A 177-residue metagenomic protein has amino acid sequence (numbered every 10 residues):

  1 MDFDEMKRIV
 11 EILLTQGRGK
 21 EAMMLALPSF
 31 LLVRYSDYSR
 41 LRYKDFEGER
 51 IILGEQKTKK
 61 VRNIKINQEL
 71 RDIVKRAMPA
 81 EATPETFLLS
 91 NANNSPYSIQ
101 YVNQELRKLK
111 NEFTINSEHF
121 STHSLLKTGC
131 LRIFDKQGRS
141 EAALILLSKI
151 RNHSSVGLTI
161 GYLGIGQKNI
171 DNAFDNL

Functional and structural regions predicted by a protein language model:
D2-L31: Basic, Lys/Arg- and aromatic-enriched nucleic-acid-binding interface segment
I9-Q16, R34, R50-E55, A80-P84: N-terminal core-binding DNA-recognition domain of tyrosine recombinases/integrases
L13-Q16, Q104-I145, K149: Short, basic (Lys/Arg/His-rich) helix/loop patches that form interaction surfaces in the mid-to-C-terminal regions
M24, L32, S36-L41, L147: Alpha-helix N-cap/helix-start motif at helix boundaries, enriched for small hydrophobics
L31, R40-L70: Conserved tyrosine-mediated DNA breakage-rejoining catalytic core shared by Y-recombinases
F46-G48, S140-L163: Short, polar N-cap/turn motifs at the start of nucleic acid-interacting alpha helices
K57, R151-N176: Catalytic-site neighborhood detector that most strongly recognizes the C-terminal catalytic loop/helix of tyrosine
K57-K75, E85-K108: C-terminal catalytic core of Y-nucleophile DNA break-rejoin enzymes
